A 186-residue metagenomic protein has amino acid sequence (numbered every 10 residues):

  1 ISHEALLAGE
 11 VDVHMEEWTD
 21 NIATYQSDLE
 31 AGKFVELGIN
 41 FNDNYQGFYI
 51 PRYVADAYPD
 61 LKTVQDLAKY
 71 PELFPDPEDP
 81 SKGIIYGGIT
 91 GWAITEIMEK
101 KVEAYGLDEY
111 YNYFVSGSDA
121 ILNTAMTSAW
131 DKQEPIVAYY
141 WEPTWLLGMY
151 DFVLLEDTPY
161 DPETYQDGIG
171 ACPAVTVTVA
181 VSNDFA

Functional and structural regions predicted by a protein language model:
S2, T19-A23, N42-D43, V54-D56 (+4 more regions): Solvent-exposed loop/turn segments at secondary-structure junctions within structured extracellular/periplasmic domains
S2-I50: N-terminal segment of the mature folded domain
S2-V13, F114, A125, D161-E163 (+2 more regions): The structured alpha-helical core of multi-pass membrane proteins
A8, D43-Y45, P80, Q133-E134 (+1 more regions): Extracytoplasmic
A8, P75-G83, Y105-Y110: Short, surface-exposed connector motifs at secondary-structure boundaries
V11-E16, G87-D161: Ligand-binding pocket segment of bilobal, Venus flytrap-like solute-binding proteins
K33-Y86: A conserved helix-loop-strand patch within extracytoplasmic ligand-binding domains of the periplasmic binding
F34-G47, D119-I121, G148-A186: Periplasmic-binding protein-like
